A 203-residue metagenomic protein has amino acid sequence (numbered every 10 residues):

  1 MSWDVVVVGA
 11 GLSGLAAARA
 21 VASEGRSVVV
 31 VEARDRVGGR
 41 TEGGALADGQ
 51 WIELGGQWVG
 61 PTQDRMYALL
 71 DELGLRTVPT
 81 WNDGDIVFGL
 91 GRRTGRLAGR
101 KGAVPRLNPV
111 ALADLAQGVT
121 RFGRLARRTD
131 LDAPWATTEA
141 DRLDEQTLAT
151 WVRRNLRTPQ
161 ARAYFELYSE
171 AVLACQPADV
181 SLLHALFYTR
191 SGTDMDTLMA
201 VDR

Functional and structural regions predicted by a protein language model:
M1-R203: FAD-dinucleotide binding site
